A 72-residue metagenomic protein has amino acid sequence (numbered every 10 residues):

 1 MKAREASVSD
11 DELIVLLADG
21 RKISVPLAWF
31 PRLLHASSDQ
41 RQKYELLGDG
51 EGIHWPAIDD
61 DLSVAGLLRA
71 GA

Functional and structural regions predicted by a protein language model:
M1-A72: Motif-centric detector for short Cys/His coordination patterns
